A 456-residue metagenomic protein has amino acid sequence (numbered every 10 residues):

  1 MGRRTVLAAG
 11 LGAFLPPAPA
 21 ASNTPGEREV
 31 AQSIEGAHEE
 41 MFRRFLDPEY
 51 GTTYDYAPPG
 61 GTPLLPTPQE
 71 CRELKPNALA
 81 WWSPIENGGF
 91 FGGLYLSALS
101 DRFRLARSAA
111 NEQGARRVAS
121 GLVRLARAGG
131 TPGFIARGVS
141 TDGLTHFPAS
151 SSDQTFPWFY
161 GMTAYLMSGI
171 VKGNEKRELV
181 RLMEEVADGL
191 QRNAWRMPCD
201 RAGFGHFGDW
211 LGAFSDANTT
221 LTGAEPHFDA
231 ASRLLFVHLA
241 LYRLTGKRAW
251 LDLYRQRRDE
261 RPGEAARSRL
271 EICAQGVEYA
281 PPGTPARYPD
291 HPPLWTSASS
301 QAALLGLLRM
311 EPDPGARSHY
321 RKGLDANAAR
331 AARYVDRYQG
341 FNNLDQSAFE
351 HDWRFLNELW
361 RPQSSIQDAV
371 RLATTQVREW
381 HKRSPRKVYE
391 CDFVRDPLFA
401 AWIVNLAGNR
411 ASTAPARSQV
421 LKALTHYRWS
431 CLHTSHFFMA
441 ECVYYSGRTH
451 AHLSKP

Functional and structural regions predicted by a protein language model:
M1-L11: N-terminal secretory signal peptides and thylakoid transit peptides that target proteins across membranes
A21-N87, R116-R117, G121-G138, N174 (+6 more regions): Low-complexity, Ser/Thr/Pro/Gly-enriched N-terminal "stalk/linker" regions
N23-R44, V171-K172, L294, S300-P456: Terminal, non-catalytic domain-edge segments
E27-F42, L96, E112-A126, F159 (+8 more regions): Hydrophobic core segments within long, regular secondary-structure runs in both alpha- and beta-rich folds
G51-P84, T131-S151, C199-P226, I272-M310 (+1 more regions): Carbohydrate-binding/catalytic loop surfaces
S100-D101, L105, A109-P132, A136-H146 (+1 more regions): Active-site-adjacent structural elements in enzyme catalytic domains
S150-L239: Aromatic- and glycine-enriched pocket-lining scaffold segments that form the walls of small-molecule binding clefts
A230-H319, N327, W360: Long, repeat-rich segments with strong aromatic
